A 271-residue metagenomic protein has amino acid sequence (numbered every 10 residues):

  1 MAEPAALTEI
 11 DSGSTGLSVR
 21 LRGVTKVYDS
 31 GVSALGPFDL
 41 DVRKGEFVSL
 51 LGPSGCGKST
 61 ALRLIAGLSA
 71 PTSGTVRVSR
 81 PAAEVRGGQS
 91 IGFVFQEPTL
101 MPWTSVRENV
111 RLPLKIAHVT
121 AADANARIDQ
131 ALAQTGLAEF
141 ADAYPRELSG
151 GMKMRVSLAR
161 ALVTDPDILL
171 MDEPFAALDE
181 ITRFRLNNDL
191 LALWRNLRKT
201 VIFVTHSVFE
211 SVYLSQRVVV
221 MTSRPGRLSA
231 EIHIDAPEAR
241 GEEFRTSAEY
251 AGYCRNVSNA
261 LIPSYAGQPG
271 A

Functional and structural regions predicted by a protein language model:
A2-L7, F244-A271: Non-catalytic connector elements of ABC transporters
L7-R198, I202-F209, L214: ABC family nucleotide-binding domain
V27, M221-T222: A generic structural motif
V32, T72, P166, T222 (+2 more regions): A general structural signal marking secondary-structure boundaries and capping sites
V78, V220-M221: Short hydrophobic beta-strand elements within the C-terminal catalytic ATPase subdomain
R217: Short, glycine/charged-rich "phosphate-handling" switch motifs in NTP-dependent and phosphotransfer domains
S223-Y253: Conserved beta-strand-loop-alpha-helix hinge in the C-terminal portion of ABC ATPase nucleotide-binding domains
